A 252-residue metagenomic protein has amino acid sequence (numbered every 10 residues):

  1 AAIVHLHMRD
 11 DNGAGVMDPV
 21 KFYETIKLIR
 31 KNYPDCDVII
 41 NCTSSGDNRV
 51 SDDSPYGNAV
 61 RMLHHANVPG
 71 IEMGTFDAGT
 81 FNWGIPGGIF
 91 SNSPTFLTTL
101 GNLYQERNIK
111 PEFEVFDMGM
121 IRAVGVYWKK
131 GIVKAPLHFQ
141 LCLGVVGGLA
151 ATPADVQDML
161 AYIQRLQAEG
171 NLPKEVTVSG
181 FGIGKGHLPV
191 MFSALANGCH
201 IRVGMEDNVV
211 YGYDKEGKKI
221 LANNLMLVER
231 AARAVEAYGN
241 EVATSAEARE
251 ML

Functional and structural regions predicted by a protein language model:
A1-D10, V38-S44, F113-E114, A248: Short beta-strand segments at enzyme active-site cores
A2-E24, I85, C142-G147, N208-D214: Glycine-rich, proline-tolerant flexible connector loops at the mouths of alpha/beta enzymes
I3, E114, L172, Y238-E247: Flexible, glycine/charged-enriched surface loops at secondary-structure junctions
G13-S91: Active-site beta->alpha loop and helix N-cap motifs at the rims of alpha/beta catalytic domains
A14-S44, L97-E106, M159-P173, L225-G239: Alpha-helix-loop-beta-strand connector modules within alpha/beta enzyme cores
G46-P55, N82-I85, L143-A150, V210-Y211 (+1 more regions): Flexible glycine/acidic-rich beta-alpha junction loops that bind and position SAM and/or redox cofactors in anaerobic
E72-E206, A222-N223: Catalytic alpha/beta core domains of metabolic enzymes, predominantly
G88-I89, G212-N240: C-terminal helical cap(s) of enzyme catalytic domains, especially alpha/beta-barrels
